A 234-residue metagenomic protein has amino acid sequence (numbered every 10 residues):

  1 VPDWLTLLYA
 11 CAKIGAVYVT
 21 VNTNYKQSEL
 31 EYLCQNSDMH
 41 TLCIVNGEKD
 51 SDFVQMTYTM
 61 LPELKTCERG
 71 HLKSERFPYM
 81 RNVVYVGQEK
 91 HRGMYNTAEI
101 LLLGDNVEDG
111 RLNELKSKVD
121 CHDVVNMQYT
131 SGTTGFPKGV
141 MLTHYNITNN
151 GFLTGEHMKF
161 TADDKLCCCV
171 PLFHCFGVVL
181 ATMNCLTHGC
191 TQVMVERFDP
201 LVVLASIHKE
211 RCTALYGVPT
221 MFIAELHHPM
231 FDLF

Functional and structural regions predicted by a protein language model:
V1, N22, F160, V170-H174: Conserved AMP-binding
V1-V19, T23-Q27, N36-T41, L64 (+3 more regions): A short helix-loop-beta submotif of the ANL/AMP-binding
C11, V124, T130-T133, L166 (+3 more regions): Conserved S/T- and glycine-rich ATP-binding loop of Class I adenylate-forming
K13-L102: Structural core segment of the AMP-binding/adenylate-forming
S28, A98, H122, Q128 (+4 more regions): Structural detector for helix-capping/boundary residues
L33, L42, V83, G189 (+2 more regions): Residue-level signal for inorganic ion chemistry
R76-M80, V84-H91, Y95-Y129, F136 (+1 more regions): Conserved pre-ATP/AMP-binding loop-to-beta segment of ANL
T148-K165, F173-A214, F222-L233: Conserved AMP-binding/adenylation subdomain of ANL enzymes
